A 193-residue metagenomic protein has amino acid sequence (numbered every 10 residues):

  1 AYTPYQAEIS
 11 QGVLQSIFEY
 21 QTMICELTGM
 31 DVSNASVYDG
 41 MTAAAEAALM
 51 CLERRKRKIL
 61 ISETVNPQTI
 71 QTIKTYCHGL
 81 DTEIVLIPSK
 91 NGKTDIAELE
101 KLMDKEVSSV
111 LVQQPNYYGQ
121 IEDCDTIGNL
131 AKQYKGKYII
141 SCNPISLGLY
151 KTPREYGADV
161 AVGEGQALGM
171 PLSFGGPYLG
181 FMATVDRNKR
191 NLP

Functional and structural regions predicted by a protein language model:
A1-A43: Conserved N-terminal alpha-helix of the aminotransferase class I/II PLP-enzyme fold
T42-P193: Conserved PLP-enzyme active-site core in the AAT-like
